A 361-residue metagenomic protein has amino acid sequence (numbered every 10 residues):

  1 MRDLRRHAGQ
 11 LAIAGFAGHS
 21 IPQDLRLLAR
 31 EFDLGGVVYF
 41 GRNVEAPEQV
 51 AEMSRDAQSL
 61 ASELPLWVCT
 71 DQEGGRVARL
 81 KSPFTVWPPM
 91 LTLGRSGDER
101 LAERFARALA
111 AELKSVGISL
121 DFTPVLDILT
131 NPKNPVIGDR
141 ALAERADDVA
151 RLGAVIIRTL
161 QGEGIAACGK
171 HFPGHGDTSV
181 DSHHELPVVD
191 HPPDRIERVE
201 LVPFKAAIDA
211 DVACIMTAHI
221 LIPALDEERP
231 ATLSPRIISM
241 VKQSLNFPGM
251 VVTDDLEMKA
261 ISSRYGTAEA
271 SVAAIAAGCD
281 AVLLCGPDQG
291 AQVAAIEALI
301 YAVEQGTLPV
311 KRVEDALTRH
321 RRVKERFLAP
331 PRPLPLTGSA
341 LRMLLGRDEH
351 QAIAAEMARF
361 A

Functional and structural regions predicted by a protein language model:
M1-F32, S244, S262-A361: Preference for extracellular/luminal or secreted protein segments
G15, R42-S62, L66-V68, R76-A78 (+3 more regions): Second-shell residues forming the walls of enzyme active-site clefts
L27-F40, A108-A110, S115-L120: Catalytic domains of carbohydrate-active enzymes, especially glycoside hydrolases
G35-R42, S119-D127, G278-V282: Divalent metal-dependent hydrolysis catalytic cores, especially in the metallo-beta-lactamase
F84-D98, A141-A143: A charged helix-plus-loop insertion that forms the helical arch/lid used to bind and gate nucleic-acid substrates
G97-I118, E200, A270-A276: Alpha-helical scaffold segments that flank or form the walls of functional sites
L126-V136: Short, conserved phosphate-binding/catalytic loop or strand-edge motifs used in phosphoryl-/nucleotidyl-transfer
